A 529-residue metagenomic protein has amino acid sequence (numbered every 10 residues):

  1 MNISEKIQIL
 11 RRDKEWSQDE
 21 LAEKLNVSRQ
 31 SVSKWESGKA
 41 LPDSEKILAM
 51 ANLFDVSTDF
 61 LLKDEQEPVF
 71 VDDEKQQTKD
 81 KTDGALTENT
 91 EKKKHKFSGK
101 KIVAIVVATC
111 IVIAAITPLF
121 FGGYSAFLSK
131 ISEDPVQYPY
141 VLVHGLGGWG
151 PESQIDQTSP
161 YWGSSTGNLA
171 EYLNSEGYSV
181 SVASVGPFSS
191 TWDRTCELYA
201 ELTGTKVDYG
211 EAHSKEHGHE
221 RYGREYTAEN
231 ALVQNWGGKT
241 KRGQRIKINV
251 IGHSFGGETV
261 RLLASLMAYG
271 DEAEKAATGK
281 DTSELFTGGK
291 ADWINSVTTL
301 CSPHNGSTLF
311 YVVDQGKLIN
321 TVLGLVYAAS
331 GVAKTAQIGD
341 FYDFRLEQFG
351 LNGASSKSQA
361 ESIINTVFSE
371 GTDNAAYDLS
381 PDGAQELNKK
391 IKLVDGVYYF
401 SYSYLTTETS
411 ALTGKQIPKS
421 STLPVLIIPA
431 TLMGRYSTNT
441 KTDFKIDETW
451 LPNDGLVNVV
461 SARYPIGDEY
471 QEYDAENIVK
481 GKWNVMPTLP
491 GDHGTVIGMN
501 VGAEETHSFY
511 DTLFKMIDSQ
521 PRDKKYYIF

Functional and structural regions predicted by a protein language model:
M1-D13: A short, Lys/Arg-rich alpha-helix, primarily the initiator
R12, E23, N52: Alpha-helical residues within the helix-turn-helix
E15-K34: Short alpha-helical DNA-recognition segment
E45-F60: DNA major-groove recognition helix of helix-turn-helix/homeodomain DNA-binding modules
E65-K101: Short, charged recognition helix plus adjacent turn of helix-turn-helix-like nucleic-acid-binding domains
Y124-I251, F255-S302, G306-L318, G481-F529: N-terminal non-catalytic accessory region
S265, D271-F529: Helical cap/lid subdomain of alpha/beta-hydrolase-fold lipid enzymes that gates access to the catalytic pocket
